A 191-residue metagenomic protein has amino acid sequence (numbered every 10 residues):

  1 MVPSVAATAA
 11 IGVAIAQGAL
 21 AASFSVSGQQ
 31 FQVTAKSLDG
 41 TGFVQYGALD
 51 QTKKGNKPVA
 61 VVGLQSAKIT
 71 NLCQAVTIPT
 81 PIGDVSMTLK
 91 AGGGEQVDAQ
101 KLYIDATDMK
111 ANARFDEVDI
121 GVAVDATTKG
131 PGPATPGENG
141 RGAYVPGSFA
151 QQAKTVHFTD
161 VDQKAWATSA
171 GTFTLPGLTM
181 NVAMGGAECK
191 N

Functional and structural regions predicted by a protein language model:
M1-A6: N-terminal export and membrane-targeting signals
A10-N191: Extended, solvent-exposed, non-transmembrane regions
